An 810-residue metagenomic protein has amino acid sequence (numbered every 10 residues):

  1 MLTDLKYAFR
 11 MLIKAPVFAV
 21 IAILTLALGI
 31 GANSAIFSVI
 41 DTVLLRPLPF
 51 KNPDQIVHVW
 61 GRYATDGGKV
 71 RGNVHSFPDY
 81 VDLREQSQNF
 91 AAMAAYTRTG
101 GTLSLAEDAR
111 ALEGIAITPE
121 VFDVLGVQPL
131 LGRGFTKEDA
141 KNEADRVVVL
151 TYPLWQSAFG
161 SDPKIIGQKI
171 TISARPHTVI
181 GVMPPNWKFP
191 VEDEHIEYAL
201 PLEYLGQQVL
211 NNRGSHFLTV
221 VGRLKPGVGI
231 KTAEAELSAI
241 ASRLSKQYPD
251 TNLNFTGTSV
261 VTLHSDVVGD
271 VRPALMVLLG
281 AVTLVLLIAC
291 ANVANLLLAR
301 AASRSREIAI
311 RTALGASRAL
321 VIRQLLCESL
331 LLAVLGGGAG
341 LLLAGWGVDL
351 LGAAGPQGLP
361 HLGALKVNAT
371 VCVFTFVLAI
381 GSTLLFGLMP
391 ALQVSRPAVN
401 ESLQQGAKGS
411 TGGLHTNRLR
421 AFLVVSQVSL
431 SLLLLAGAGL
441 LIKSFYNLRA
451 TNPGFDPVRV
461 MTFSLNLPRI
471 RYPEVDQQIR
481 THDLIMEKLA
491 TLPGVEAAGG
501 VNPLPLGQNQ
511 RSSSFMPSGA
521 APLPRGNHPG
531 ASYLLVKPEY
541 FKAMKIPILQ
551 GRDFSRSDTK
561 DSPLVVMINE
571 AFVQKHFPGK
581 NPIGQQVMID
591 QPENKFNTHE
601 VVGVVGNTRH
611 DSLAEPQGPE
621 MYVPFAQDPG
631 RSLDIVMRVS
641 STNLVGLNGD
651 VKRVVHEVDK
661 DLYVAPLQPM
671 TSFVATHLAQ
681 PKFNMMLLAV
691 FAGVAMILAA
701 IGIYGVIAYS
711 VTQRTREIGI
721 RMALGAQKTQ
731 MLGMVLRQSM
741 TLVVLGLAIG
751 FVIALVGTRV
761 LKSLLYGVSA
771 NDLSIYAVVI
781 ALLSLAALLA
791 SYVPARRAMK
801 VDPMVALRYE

Functional and structural regions predicted by a protein language model:
M1-A19, L263-V268, L296-R323, C327 (+3 more regions): Alpha-helical transmembrane segments of integral membrane proteins
M1-I21, F50, G72, D108-A111 (+13 more regions): Membrane-helix entry/capping segments
P16-V43, P47, I288-C290, G337 (+3 more regions): Short, strongly hydrophobic transmembrane alpha-helices
L28-V57, R62, L298, G347-Q357 (+5 more regions): Alpha-helical transmembrane segments
I36, A294, L330-S402, K443 (+1 more regions): Small-residue-rich transmembrane alpha-helices
L48-G100, H216-V221, P453-S514: Membrane-proximal extracellular/periplasmic loop immediately following the first transmembrane helix
G114-K137, R146-M276, D349-L350, G437 (+3 more regions): Mid-to-C-terminal secondary-structure elements that act as membrane-proximal/extracytoplasmic interface segments
A289-A333, T411, I701-V743, L747 (+3 more regions): Interfacial "coupling" helices/loops that link adjacent transmembrane helices in transporter permeases
